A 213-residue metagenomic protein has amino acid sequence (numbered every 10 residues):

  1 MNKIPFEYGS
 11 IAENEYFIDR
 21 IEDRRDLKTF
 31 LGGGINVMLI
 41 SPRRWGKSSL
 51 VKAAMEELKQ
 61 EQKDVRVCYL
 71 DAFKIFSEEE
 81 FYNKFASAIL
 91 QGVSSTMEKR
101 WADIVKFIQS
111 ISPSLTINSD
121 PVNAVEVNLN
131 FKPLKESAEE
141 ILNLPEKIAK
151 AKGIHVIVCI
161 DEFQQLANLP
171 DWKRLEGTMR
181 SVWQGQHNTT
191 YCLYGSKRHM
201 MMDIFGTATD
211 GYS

Functional and structural regions predicted by a protein language model:
M1-W45, S49-L58: Walker A/P-loop-proximal flanking segment of P-loop NTPase domains
L31-G32, K59, K150, Q184: Residue-level signal for alpha-helix termini/capping positions
G34, F73-S77, Q165, S196-M201: Conserved nucleotide-binding/hydrolysis micro-motifs of P-loop NTPases
P42-W45, S49-I157, W172: P-loop NTPase nucleotide-binding core
K63-V67, H187-T189, S213: Short glycine-/polar-rich loops that comprise or flank the Walker A/P-loop and associated switch/sensor motifs
V127-R198, G206-A208: Conserved Walker B catalytic segment
D203-S213: Helix-loop-helix "sensor" segment of P-loop NTPases
